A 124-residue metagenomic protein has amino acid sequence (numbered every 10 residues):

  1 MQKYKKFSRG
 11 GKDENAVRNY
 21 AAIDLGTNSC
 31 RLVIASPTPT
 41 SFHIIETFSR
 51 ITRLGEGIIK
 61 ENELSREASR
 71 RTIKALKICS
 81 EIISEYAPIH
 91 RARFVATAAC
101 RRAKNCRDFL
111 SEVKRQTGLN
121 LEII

Functional and structural regions predicted by a protein language model:
M1-L25, V33-I124: Nucleotide/phosphate-binding catalytic cleft detector across ATP-hydrolyzing and phosphate-transferring enzymes
N28: Primarily the dimerization/phosphotransfer
